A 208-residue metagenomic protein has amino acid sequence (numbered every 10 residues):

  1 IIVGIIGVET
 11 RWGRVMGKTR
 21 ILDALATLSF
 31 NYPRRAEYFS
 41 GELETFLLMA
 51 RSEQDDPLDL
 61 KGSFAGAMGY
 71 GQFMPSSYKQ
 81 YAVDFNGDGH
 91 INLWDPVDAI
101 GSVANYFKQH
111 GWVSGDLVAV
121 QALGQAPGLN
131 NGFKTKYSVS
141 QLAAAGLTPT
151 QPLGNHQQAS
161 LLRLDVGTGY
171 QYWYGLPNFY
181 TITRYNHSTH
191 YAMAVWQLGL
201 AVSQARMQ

Functional and structural regions predicted by a protein language model:
I1-S102: Acidic/His-rich structured neighborhood in mature extracellular/periplasmic domains
E9-G13, A67, V113, Q125 (+5 more regions): Solvent-exposed loop/turn segments at secondary-structure junctions within structured extracellular/periplasmic domains
L22, A26, E44-L47, V139-A143 (+2 more regions): Generic detector of well-ordered alpha-helical segments enriched in charged/polar residues, highlighting helical
L47, A104-K108, W196: Non-transmembrane alpha-helical segments in soluble domains of secreted/periplasmic/extracellular proteins
P57-G167: Flexible, glycine-rich surface segments
H156-Q208: C-terminal functional modules
